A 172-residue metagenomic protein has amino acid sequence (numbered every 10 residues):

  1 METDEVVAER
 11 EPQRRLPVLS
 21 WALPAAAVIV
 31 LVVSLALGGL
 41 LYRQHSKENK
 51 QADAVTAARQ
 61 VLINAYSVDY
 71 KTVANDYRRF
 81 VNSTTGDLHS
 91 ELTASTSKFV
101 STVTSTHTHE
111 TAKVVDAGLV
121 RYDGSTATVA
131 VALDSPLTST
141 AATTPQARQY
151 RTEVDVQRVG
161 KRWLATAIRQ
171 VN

Functional and structural regions predicted by a protein language model:
M1-S46: Amphipathic, hydrophobic N-terminal targeting peptides for secretion and organelle import
Q51-K98, T102-S105, H109: Core segments of small alpha/beta cavity-forming domains
T96, L133-S135, R169-N172: A mature extracytoplasmic/lumenal domain signature
S105, S139, T143-P145, R158-G160 (+1 more regions): A beta-strand edge to alpha-helix "cap/lid" segment located at domain peripheries
S105-S139: Surface-exposed, charged secondary-structure patches
T128, R151-N172: Short beta-strand edge/turn micro-motifs at domain boundaries
A132, Q146-R148: C-terminal membrane-adjacent module
